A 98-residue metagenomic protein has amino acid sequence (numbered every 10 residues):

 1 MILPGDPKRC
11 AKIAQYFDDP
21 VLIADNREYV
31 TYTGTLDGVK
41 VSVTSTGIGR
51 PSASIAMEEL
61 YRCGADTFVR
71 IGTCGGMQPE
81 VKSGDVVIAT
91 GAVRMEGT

Functional and structural regions predicted by a protein language model:
M1-T98: Metabolite-binding pocket within alpha/beta catalytic cores that recognizes anionic/polar moieties
